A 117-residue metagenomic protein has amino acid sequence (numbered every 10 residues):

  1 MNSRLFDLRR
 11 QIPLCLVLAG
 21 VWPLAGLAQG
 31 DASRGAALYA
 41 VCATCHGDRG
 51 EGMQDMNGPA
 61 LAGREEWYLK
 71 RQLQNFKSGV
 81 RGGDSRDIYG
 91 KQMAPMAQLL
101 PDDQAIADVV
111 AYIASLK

Functional and structural regions predicted by a protein language model:
N2-L16: Bacterial N-terminal signal peptides that target proteins for export
W22-Y39, Q54-N57, K117: Electrostatic cytochrome c docking/interface patches
G35, C42-D48, V109, I113: The canonical Cys-X-X-Cys-His
A36-A43, G63-R64, Y68: Sequence context surrounding c-type heme c attachment/ligation sites in exported
A40, D48, Y68-R71, V80: His/Met- and acidic-residue-enriched segments that coordinate or traffic transition-metal cofactors and support
R49-G52, N75: Alpha/beta-hydrolase active-site loop signature
Q54-A62, K77-D108, I113-K117: Axial heme c-ligation environment in periplasmic c-type cytochrome domains
